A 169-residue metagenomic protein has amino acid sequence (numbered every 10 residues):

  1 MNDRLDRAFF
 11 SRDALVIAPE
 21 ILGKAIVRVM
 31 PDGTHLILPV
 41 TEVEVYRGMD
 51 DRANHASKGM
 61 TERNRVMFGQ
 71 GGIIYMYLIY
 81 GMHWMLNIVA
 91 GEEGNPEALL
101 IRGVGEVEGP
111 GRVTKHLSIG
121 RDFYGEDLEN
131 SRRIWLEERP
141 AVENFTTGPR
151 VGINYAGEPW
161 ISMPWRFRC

Functional and structural regions predicted by a protein language model:
M1-C169: Conserved, well-structured core segments that form or line functional sites
